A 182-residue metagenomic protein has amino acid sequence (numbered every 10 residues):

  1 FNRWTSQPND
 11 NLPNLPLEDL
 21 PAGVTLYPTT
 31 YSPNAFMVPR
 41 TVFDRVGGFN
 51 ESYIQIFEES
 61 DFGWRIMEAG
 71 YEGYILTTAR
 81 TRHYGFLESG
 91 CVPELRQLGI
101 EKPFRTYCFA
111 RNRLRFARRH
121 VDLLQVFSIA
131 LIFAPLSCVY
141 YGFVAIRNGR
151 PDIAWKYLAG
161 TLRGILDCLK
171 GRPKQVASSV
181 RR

Functional and structural regions predicted by a protein language model:
F1-G47, E51: Acidic/His-rich active-site region of diverse nucleotide-sugar glycosyltransferases
T30, N34-G47, S52-R80: A short, conserved alpha-helix in the catalytic core of glycosyltransferases
E58, R105, I153: Conserved acidic
Y71-E72, L76-Q97: Active-site donor/metal-binding and catalytic loop motifs of nucleotide-sugar-dependent glycosylation enzymes
L95-Y107: A short acidic, glycine-rich active-site loop that binds or catalyzes chemistry on phosphate/adenosine moieties
A110-L114: A conserved mid-domain beta-alpha-beta active-site/ligand-binding segment of alpha/beta enzyme cores
D122-R182: Non-catalytic, C-terminal membrane-associated alpha-helical segments of glycosyltransferases
